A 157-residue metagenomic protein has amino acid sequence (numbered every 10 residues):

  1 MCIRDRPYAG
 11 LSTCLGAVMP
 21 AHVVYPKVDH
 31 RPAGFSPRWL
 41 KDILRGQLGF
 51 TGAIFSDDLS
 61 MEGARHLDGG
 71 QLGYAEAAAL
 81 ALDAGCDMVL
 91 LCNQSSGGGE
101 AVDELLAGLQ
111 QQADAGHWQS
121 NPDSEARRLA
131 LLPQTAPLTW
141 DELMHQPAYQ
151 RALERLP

Functional and structural regions predicted by a protein language model:
M1-I3: Short, small-residue-biased leader/transition segments that mark boundaries at the very start of proteins
D5-A126, P137-E142, P147: Second-shell residues forming the walls of enzyme active-site clefts
R128-A130, Q134: Alpha-helical transmembrane helix bundles of large polytopic membrane transport and channel proteins
M144-P157: Charge-patterned, long linear interaction tracts outside catalytic cores
